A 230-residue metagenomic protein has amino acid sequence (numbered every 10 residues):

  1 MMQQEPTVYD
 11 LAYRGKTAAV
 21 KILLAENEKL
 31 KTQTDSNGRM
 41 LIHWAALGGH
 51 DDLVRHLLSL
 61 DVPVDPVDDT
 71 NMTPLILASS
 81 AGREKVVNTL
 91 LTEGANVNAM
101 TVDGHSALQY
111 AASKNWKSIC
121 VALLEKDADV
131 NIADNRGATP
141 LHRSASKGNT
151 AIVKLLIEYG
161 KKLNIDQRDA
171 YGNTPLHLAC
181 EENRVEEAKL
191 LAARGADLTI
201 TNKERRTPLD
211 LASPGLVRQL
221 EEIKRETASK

Functional and structural regions predicted by a protein language model:
M1-D10, K126, S146, E158-Y159 (+3 more regions): Ankyrin-repeat-protein effector appendages
A19, D52-L53, K85-V86, S118-I119 (+3 more regions): Conserved ankyrin/ankyrin-like repeat signature
L30-K31, V64, V97, V130 (+2 more regions): Ankyrin-repeat inter-repeat connecting loop/turn
T34-D35, D68, T101, D134 (+2 more regions): Ankyrin repeat boundary/linker residues
